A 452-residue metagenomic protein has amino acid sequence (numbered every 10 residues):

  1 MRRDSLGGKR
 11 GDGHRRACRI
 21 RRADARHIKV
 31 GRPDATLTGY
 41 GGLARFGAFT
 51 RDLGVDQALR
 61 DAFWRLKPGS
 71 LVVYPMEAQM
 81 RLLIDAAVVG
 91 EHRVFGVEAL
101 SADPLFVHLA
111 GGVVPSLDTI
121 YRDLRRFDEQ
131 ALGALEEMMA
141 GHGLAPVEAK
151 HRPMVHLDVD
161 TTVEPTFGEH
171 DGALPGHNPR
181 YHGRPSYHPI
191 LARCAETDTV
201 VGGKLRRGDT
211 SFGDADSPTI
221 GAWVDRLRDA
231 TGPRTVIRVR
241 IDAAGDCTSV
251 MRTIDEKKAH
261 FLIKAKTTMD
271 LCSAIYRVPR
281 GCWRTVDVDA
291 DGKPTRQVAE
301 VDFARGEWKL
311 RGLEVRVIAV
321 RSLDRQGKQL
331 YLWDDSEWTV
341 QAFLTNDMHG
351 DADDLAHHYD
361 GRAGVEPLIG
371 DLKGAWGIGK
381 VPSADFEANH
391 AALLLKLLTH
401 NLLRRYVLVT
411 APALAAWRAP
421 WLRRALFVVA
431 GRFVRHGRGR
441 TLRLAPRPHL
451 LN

Functional and structural regions predicted by a protein language model:
M1-R184, H188-S211, A215-G232, V407 (+1 more regions): Dynamic "connector" segments at or just before major functional cores
R2-D4, R16-I28, H260-G374: An anionic, glycine-rich sequence signature occurring as long contiguous blocks
K29, L403-R424, V428: Conserved nucleotidyltransferase catalytic core and NTase-mimicking acidic/glycine-rich helix/loop elements in nucleic
F49, L82-L83, V97, V114-S116 (+9 more regions): Short, conserved catalytic/metal-binding motifs centered on acidic residues
V97, A352-L395, T399-Y406: Short amphipathic alpha-helical "interface-anchor" segments enriched in bulky aromatics
R180-S186, G221, E256-D270: Acidic, His- and aromatic-enriched active-site or binding-groove loops in soluble protein domains that engage sugars
G232, M251-H260: Short, surface-exposed basic-aromatic patches at helix termini and helix-loop junctions that form
V239-C247, T267-M269, E387: Acidic, metal-coordinating catalytic cores used for nucleic-acid/nucleotide bond scission and strand-transfer chemistry
